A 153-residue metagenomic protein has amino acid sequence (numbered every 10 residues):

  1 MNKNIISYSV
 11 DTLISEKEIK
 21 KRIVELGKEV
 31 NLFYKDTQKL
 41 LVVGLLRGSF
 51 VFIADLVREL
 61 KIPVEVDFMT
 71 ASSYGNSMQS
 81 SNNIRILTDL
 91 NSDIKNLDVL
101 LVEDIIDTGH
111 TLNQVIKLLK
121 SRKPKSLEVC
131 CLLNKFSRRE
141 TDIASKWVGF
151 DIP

Functional and structural regions predicted by a protein language model:
M1-P153: PRPP-associated nucleotide enzymes
